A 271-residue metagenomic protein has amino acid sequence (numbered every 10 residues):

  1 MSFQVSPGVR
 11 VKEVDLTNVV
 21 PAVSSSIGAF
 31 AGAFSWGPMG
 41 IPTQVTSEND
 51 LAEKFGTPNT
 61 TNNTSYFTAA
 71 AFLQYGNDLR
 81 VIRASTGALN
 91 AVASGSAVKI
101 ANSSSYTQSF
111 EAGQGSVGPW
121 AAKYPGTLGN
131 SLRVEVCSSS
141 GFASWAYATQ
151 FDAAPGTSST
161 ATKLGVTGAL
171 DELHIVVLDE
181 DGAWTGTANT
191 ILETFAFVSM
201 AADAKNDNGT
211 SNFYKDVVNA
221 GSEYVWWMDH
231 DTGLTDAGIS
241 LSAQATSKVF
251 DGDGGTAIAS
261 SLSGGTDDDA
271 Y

Functional and structural regions predicted by a protein language model:
M1-Y271: Surface-exposed assembly/interface segments
